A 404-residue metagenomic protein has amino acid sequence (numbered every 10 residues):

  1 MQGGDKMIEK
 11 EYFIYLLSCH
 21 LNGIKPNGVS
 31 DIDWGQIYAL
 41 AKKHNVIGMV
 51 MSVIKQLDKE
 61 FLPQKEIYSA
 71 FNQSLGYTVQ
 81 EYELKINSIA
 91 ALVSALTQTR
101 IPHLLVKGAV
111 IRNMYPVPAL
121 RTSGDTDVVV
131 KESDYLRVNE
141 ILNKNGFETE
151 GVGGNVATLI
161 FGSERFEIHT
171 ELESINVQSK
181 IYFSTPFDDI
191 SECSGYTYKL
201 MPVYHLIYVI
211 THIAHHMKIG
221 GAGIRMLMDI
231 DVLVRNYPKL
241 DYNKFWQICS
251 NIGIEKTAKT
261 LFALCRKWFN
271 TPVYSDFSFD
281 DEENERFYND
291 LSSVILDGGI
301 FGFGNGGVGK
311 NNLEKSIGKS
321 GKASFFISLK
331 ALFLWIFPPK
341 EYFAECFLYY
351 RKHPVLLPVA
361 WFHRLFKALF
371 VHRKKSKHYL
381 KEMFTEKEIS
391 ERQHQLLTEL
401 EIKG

Functional and structural regions predicted by a protein language model:
G4-G124, V130-G404: Conserved NTP-donor binding/palm subdomain of two-metal-ion nucleotidyltransferases/polymerases, i.e., the charged
